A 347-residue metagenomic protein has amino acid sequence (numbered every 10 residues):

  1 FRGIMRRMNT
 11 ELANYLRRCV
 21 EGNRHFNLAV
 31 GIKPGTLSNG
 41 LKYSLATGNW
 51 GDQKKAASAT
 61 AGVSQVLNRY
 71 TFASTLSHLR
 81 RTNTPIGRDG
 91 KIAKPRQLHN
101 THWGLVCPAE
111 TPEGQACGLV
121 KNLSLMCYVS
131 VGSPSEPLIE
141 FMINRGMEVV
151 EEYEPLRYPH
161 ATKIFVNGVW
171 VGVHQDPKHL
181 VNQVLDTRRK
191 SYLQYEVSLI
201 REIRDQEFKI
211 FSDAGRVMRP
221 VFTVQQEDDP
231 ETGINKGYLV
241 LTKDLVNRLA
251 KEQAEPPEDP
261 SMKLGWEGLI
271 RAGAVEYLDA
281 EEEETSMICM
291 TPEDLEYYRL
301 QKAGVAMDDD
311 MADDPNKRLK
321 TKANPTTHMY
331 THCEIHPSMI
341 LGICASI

Functional and structural regions predicted by a protein language model:
F1-Q97, C107-T111, C117-L119, L138 (+2 more regions): Extended, domain-scale alpha-helical bundle/helix-rich regions
H102-W103: Short, small/polar residue-rich loop motifs at catalytic or cofactor-binding pockets
L119-Y153: Extended active-site and interfacial segments that coordinate phosphate-rich ligands in large catalytic machineries
